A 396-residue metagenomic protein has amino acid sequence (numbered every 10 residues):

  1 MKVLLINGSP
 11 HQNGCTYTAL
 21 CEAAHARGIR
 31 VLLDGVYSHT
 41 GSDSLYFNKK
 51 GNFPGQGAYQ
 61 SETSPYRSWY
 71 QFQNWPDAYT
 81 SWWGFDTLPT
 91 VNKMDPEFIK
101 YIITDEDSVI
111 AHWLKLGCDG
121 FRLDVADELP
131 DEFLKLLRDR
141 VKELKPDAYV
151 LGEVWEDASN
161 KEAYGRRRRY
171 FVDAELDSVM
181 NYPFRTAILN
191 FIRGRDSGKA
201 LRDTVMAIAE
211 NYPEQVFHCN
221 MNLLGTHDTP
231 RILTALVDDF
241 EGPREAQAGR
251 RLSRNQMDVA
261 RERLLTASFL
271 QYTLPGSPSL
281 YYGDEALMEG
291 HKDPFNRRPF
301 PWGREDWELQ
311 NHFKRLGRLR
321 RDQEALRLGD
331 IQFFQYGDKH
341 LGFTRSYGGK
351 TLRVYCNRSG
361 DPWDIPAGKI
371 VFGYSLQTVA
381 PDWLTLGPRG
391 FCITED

Functional and structural regions predicted by a protein language model:
M1-A26: N-terminal beta1-alpha1-beta2 submodule of the flavodoxin-like/Rossmannoid cofactor-binding fold
C21, H39, N48, N52-G55 (+4 more regions): Active-site-proximal helices and loops of the catalytic beta/alpha 8
C21-K115, L137, E143: Substrate-binding/active-site clefts of carbohydrate-active enzymes
A24, D34, W113, L123 (+5 more regions): Conserved, mostly hydrophobic/aromatic
L32-L33, G120-R122, Y149-G152, N220-L223 (+3 more regions): Structural recognition of the beta-strand scaffold that forms the well-ordered cores of secreted hydrolase catalytic
F85-Y101, C118-E128, I188-D196, A248-V259 (+1 more regions): The substrate-binding groove and active-site-proximal loops of carbohydrate-active enzymes, especially glycoside
Y164-G165, M221-L252, S268-W307: Aromatic/acidic polysaccharide-binding cleft in carbohydrate-active enzymes
A260-R261, T273-L280, D284-D396: Carbohydrate-interacting/catalytic domains
